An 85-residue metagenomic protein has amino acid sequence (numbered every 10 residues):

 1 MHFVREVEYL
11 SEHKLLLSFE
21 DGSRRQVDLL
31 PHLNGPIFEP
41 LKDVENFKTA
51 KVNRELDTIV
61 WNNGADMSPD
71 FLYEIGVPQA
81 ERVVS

Functional and structural regions predicted by a protein language model:
M1-S85: Motif-centric detector for short Cys/His coordination patterns
